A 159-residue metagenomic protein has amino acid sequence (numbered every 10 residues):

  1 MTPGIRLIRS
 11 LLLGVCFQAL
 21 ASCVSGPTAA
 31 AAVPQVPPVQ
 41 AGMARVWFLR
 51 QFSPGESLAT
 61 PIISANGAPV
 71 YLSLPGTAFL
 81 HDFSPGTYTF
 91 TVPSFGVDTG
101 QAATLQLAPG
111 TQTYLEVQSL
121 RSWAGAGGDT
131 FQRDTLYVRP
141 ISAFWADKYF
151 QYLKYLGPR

Functional and structural regions predicted by a protein language model:
M1-C23: Sec-dependent bacterial lipoprotein signal peptides
C23-R159: Short loop/turn and low-complexity linker motifs enriched in small/turn-promoting residues
